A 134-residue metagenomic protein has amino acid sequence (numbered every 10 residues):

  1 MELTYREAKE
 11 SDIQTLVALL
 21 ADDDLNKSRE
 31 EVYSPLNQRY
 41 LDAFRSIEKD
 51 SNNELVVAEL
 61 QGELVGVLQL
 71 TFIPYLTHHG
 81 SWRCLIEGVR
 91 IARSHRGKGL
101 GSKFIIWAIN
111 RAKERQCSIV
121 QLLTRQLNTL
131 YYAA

Functional and structural regions predicted by a protein language model:
M1-S11, A18: Conserved N-terminal entry element of GNAT/NAT acetyltransferase domains
A21-A43: Conserved GNAT-fold acetyl-CoA-binding loop/helix
R45-V57: A short helix-loop-beta-strand connector motif used in the catalytic cores of GNAT acetyltransferases and, in some
L55-V57, E63-F72, R90: Conserved beta-strand in the GNAT
Y75-I86, R96: A conserved beta-turn-beta hairpin within the catalytic core of GNAT-like acetyltransferases that forms part
G88-I91, G97-N110: Conserved acetyl-CoA-binding loop-helix of GNAT-fold acetyltransferases
A92, R125: Residue-level recognition of the GNAT/N-acetyltransferase active site
S102, E114, S118-I119, Q126-A134: Conserved active-site alpha-helix within GNAT-family acetyltransferase domains
